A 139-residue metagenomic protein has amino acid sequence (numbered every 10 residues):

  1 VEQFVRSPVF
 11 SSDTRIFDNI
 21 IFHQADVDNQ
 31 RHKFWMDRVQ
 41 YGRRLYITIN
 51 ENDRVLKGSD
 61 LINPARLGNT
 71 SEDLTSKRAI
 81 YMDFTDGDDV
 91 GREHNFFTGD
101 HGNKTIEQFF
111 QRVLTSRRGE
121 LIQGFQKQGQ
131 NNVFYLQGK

Functional and structural regions predicted by a protein language model:
V1-Q3: Glycine-rich nucleophile elbow surrounding the catalytic serine of serine-hydrolase chemistry
V5-K139: Lipolytic serine-hydrolase domain surface
